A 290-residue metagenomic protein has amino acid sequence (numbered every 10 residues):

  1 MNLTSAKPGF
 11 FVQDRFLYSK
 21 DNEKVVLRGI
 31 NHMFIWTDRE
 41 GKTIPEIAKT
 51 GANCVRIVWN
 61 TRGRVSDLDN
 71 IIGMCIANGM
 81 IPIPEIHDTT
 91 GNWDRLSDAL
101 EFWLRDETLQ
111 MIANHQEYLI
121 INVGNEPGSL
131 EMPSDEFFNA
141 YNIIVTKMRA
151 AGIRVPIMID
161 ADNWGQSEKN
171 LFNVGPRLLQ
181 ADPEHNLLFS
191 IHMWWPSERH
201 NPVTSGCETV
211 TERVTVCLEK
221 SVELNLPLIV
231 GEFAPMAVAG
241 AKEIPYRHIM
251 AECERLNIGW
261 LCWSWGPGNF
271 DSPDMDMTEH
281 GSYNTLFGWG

Functional and structural regions predicted by a protein language model:
M1-A6: Mature N-terminal, pre-catalytic/accessory segment of carbohydrate-active enzymes
P8-F11, L27, F34-D38, T43-E46 (+5 more regions): Extracellular glycoside hydrolase catalytic/binding regions
P8-P84, R247-R255: N-terminal carbohydrate-binding/catalytic regions of secreted carbohydrate-active enzymes
D21-N22, E85-H87, G152-I157: Generic detector of short, locally flexible boundary/turn motifs and exposed helical patches
I57-N139: Substrate-binding cleft of extracellular glycoside hydrolase catalytic domains
